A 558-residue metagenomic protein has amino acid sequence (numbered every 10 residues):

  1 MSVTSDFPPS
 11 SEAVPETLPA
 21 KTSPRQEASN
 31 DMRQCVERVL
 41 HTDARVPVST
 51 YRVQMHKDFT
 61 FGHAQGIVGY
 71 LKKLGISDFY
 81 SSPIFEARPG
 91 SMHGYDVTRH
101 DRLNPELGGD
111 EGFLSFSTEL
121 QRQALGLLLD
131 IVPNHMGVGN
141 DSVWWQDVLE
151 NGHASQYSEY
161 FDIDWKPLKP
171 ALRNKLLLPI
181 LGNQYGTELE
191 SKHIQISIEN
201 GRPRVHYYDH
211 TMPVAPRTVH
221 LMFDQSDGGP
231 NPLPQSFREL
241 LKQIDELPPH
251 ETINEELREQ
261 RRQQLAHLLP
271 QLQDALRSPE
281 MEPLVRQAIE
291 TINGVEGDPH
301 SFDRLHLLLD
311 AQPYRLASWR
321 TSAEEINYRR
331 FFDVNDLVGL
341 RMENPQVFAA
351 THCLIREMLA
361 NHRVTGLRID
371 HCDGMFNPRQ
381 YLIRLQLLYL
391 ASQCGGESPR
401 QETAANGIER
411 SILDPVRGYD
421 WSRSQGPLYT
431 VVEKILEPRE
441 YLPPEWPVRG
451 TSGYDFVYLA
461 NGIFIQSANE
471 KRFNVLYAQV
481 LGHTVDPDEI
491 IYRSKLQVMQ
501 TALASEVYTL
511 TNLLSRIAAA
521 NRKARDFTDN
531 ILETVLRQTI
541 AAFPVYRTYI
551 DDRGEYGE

Functional and structural regions predicted by a protein language model:
P8-E16, S23-Q26, R417: Intrinsic disorder/low-complexity segments
R25-V48, R52-D58, G90-D96, D101-L128 (+2 more regions): Alpha-amylase-like alpha-glycosidases and glucanotransferases acting on alpha-linked glucans and related
F59-H63: Eukaryotic beta-rich interaction modules
A64-A87, L354-V364: Catalytic domains of carbohydrate-active enzymes, especially glycoside hydrolases
S81, I369-D370: Buried hydrophobic side chains on well-structured beta-strands
